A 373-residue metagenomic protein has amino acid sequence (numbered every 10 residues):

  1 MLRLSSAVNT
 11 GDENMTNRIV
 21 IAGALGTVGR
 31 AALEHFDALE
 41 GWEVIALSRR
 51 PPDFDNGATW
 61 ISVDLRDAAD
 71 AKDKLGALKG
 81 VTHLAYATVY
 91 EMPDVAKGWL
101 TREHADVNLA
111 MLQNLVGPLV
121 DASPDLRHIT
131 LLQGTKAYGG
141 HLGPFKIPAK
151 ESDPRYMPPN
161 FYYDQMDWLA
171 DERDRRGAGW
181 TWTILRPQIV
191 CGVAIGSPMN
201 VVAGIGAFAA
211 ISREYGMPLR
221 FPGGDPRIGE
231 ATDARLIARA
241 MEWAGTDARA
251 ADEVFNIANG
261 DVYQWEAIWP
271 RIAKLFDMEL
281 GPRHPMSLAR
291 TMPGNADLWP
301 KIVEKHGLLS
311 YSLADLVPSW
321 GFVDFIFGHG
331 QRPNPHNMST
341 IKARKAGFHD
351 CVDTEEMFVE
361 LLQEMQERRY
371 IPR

Functional and structural regions predicted by a protein language model:
L4-N14: Short, Lys/Arg-enriched N-terminal segments with co-localized hydrophobic residues within the first ~10-30 amino acids
N17-L39: N-terminal Rossmann NAD(P)H-binding glycine-rich loop of SDR-like oxidoreductase domains
A46-P51: N-terminal Rossmann-fold cofactor-binding loop
P52-A110, N114: NAD(P)H-binding glycine-rich loop region in Rossmannoid oxidoreductase-like domains and their noncatalytic homologs
L84-Y86, A96-F161: Conserved Rossmann-fold NAD(P)-dependent oxidoreductase catalytic core, especially the SDR/UDP-sugar
R102-L109, I147-P148, R155-A170, P198-V202 (+2 more regions): Short-chain dehydrogenase/reductase
D171, R176-R239: NAD(P)-dependent short-chain dehydrogenase/reductase
I237-Q331, H336-I341, K345, L362 (+2 more regions): Mid/C-terminal beta-alpha module of Rossmann-like enzyme folds, strongest in SDR-family dehydrogenases/epimerases
